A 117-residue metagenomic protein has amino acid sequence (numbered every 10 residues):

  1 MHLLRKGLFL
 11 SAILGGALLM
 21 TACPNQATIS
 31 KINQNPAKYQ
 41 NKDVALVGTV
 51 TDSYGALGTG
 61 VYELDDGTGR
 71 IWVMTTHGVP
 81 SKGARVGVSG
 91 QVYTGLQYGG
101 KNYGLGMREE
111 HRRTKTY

Functional and structural regions predicted by a protein language model:
M1-C23: Sec-dependent bacterial lipoprotein signal peptides
L18-Y117: OB-fold and OB-like single-stranded nucleic-acid-recognition modules and their adjacent interaction interfaces
